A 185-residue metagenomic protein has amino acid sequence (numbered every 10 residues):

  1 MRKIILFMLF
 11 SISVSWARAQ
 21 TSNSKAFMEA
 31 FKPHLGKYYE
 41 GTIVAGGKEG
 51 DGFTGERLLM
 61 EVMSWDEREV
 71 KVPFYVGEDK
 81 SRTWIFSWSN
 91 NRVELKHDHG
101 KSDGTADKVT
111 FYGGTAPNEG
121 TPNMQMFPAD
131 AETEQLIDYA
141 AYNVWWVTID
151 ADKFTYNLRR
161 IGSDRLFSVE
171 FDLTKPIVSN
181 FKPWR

Functional and structural regions predicted by a protein language model:
M1-T21: Bacterial Sec-dependent N-terminal signal peptides
S22-E49: Tryptophan-anchored aromatic micro-motifs
H34-E40, W65-P73, V93-E94, A151-T155: Short, hydrophobic/aromatic-rich segments at coil-to-beta transitions
E40-E67: Short, solvent-exposed loop/hinge segments that bridge or flank secondary-structure elements
M63-G100: Mid-chain, structured segments of secreted extracytoplasmic proteins
I85-E132: An exposed acidic His-Trp-rich patch
T110-T115, A151-R185: Edge beta-strand at a domain terminus
T121-I149: Acidic, glycine-rich flexible loop segments
